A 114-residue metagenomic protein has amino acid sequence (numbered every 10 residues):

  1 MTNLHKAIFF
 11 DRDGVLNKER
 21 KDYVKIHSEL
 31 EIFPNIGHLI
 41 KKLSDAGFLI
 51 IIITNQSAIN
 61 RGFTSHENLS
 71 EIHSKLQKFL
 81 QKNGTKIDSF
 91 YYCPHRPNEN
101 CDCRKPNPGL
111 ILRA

Functional and structural regions predicted by a protein language model:
M1-F48: Active-site neighborhood of HAD-like aspartate-dependent phosphohydrolases
T2-L4, I8, E67, S74-D88 (+1 more regions): Asp-based, Mg2+/Mn2+-dependent phosphohydrolase catalytic module
D13, Q56, N107: Anionic group-transfer/hydrolysis microenvironments
K18-R20, G62, R96, A114: Active-site-proximal flexible loops/turns
I26-E29, I59, C101: Short, flexible active-site loop motifs that bind/organize anionic cofactors or intermediates
H27-E31, T64-E71, K105-P106: Alpha-helix N-cap and loop-to-helix initiation/capping positions
I36, I40-H73, K86-N98: Substrate-recognition element of Asp-dependent hydrolases with the DxDx(T/V) motif
